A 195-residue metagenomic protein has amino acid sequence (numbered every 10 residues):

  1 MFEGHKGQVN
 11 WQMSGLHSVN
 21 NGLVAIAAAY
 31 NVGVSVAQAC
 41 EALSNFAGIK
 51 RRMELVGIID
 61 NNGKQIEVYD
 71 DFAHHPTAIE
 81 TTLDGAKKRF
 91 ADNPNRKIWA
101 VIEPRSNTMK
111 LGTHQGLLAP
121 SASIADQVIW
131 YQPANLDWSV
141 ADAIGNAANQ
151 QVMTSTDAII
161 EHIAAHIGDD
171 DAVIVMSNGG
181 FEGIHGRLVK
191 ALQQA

Functional and structural regions predicted by a protein language model:
M1-Q8: Acidic-glycine-rich active-site phosphate/pyrophosphate-binding loop
V9-L16: A short glycine-threonine-serine/GTX helix/turn-capping micro-motif
H17, V24-A195: ATP-dependent carboxylate-amine ligase
